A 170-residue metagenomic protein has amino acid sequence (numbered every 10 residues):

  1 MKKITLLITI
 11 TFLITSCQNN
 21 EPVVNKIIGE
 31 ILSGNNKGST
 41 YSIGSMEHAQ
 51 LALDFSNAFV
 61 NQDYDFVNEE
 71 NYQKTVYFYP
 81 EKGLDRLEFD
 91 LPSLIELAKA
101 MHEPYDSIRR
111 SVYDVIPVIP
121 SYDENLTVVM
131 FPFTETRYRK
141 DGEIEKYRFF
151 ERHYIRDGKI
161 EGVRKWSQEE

Functional and structural regions predicted by a protein language model:
I4-L13: Sec-dependent N-terminal signal peptides
C17-D65: Short, low-complexity N-terminal intrinsically disordered segments enriched in polar/charged residues
E21-V23, K146-E170: Short beta-strand edge/turn micro-motifs at domain boundaries
F55, V67-N68, T75-V76, L94 (+3 more regions): Hydrophobic pocket/interface hotspot
Y64-I119: A solvent-exposed, acidic/Ser-Thr-rich amphipathic alpha-helical stretch
N71-Y72, F133-R137, S167: Short beta-strand segments enriched in hydrophobic/aromatic residues within well-folded beta-rich domains
L126-D157: Exposed beta-sheet edge and beta->alpha loop/turn motif
